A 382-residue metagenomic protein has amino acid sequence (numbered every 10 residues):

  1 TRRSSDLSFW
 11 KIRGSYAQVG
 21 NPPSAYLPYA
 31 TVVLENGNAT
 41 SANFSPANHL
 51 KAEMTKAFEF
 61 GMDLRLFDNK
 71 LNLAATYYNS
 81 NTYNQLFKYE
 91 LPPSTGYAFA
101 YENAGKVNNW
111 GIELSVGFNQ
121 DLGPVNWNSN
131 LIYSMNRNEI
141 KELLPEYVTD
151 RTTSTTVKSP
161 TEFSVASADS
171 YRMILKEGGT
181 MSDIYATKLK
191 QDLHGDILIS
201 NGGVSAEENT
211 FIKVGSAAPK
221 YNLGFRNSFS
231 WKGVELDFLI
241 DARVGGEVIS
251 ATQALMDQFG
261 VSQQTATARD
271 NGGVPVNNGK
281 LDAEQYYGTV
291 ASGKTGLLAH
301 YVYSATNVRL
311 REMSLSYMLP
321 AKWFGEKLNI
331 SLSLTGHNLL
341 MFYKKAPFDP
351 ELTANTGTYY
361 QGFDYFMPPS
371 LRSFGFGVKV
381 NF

Functional and structural regions predicted by a protein language model:
T1-S4: Short, small-residue-biased leader/transition segments that mark boundaries at the very start of proteins
S8-G14, F60, L71-L73, W127-S129 (+5 more regions): Transmembrane beta-strands of outer-membrane beta-barrel proteins
F9-E53, N79-N103, K141-E146: Surface-exposed extracellular loop regions of Gram-negative outer-membrane beta-barrel proteins, predominantly
Y16-G20, Y77-Y83, F118-Q120, Y133-E139 (+6 more regions): Transmembrane beta-strands of outer-membrane beta-barrel pores
P22, P28-L73, A100-L122, S216-N222 (+1 more regions): Outer-membrane beta-barrel signature, preferentially recognizing the C-terminal barrel domain of Gram-negative
E102, D121-A217, K344-P347: Conserved small-residue
A104-N109, T155-Y185, N271-N278, G293-T295 (+1 more regions): C-terminal beta-signal and terminal closure region of outer-membrane beta-barrel proteins
R243-S331, T335-H337: Extracytoplasmic gating/loop element in the C-terminal half of outer-membrane beta-barrel translocons and assembly
